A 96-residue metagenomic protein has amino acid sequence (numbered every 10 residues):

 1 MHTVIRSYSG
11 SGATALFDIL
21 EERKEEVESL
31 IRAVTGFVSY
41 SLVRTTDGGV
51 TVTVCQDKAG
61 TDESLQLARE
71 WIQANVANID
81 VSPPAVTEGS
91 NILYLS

Functional and structural regions predicted by a protein language model:
M1-V52, Q56-E70, A77-S96: Short S/T/G/P-rich N-terminal loop/turn motif that feeds into the first structured element of a domain
